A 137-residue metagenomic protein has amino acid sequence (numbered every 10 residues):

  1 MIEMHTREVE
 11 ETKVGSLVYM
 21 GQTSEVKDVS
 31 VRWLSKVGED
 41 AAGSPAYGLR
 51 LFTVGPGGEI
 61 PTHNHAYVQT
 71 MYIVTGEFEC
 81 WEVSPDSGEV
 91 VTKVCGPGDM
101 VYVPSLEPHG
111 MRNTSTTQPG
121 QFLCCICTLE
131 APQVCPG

Functional and structural regions predicted by a protein language model:
M1-A46, P136-G137: A short, N-terminal "cap"/entry segment at the start of jelly-roll beta-barrel domains of the cupin/DSBH fold
V31-W33, L49-T53, T70, T92 (+2 more regions): Conserved hydrophobic/aromatic beta-strand scaffold that supports enzyme active sites
W33-V37, G48-H65, S105: Conserved short histidine dyad/triad with adjacent acidic residue
D40-S44, P85-V90, T116-P119: Short, solvent-exposed loop/turn segments that connect beta-strands within catalytic domains and beta-strand-rich
L51-G55, H65-C80, S84, C125-T128: Short, conserved beta-strand element in jelly-roll/cupin
I60-T62, C80-E82, V103, H109-T116: Short beta-strand His + acidic residue motifs that chelate non-heme Fe in jelly-roll/DSBH and cupin folds
T70, Y102, T117-V134: A short hydrophobic beta-strand segment most commonly corresponding to one strand of the jelly-roll/cupin
P85-S105: Short acidic-glycine-tyrosine-enriched beta hairpin
